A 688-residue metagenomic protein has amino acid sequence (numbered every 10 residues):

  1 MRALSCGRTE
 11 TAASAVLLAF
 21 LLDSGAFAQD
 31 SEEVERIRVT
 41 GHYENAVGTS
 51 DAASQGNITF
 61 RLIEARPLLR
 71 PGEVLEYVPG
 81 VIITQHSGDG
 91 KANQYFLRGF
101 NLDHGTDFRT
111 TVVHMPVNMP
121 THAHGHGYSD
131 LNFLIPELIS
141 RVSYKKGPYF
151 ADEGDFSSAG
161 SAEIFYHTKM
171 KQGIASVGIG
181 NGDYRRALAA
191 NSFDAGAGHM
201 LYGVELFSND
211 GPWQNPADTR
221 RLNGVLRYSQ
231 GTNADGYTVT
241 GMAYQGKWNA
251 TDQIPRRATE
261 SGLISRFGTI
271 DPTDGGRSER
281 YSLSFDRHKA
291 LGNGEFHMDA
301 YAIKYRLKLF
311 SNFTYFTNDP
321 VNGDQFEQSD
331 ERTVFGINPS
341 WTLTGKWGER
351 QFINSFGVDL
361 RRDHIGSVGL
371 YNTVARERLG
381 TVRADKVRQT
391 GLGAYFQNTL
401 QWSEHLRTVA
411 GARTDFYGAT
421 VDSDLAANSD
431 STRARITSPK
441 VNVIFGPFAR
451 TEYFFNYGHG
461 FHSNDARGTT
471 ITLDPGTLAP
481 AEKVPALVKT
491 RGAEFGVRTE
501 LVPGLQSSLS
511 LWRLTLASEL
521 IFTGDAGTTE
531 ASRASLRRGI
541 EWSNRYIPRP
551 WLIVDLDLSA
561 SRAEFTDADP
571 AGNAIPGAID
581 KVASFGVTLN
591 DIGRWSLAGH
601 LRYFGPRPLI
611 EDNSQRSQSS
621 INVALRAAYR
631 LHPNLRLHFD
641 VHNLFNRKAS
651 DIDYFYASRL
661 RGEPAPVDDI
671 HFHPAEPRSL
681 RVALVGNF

Functional and structural regions predicted by a protein language model:
A28-E64, G72, V112-V113, A290: Short, acidic, small-residue-rich periplasmic hinge/interaction motif at the N-terminus of Gram-negative outer-membrane
T49-N57, E64-R70, Q85-E137, K146-S161 (+2 more regions): Flexible, glycine/serine/threonine-rich loop segments and coil->beta-strand junctions that form periplasmic-facing
I63, Y603-R607, Y629-F688: C-terminal beta-signal and adjacent terminal beta-strands/loops of Gram-negative outer-membrane beta-barrel proteins
S143-A151, G160-F193, V204, N209-Q214 (+1 more regions): Short strand-turn segments of transmembrane beta-barrel domains in outer membranes, especially the first one or two
I179-S208, W213-T251, D274-N293, L343 (+3 more regions): Transmembrane beta-barrel wall of Gram-negative outer-membrane proteins
G236-Y244, G276-D424, I444-G446, L501 (+2 more regions): Face-selective signature of the C-terminal outer-membrane beta-barrel domain
D286-H288, E295-F313, G446-H462, V484-P550 (+1 more regions): Membrane-embedded beta-barrel scaffold of Gram-negative outer-membrane proteins
S340-L343, T408, S508-A517, A531-E611 (+2 more regions): Gram-negative outer-membrane beta-barrel transporters
